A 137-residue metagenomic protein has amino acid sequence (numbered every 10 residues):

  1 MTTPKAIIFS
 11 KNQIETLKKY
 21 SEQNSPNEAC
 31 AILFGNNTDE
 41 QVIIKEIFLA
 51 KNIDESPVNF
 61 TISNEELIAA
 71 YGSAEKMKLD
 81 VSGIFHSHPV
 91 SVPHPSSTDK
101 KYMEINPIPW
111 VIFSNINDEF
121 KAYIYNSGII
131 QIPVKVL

Functional and structural regions predicted by a protein language model:
M1-V81, V90-L137: Conserved beta-strand-loop surface patch within small alpha/beta domains used for substrate/adaptor or ligand engagement
S87: Short, well-ordered beta-to-alpha junction loops that form the rim of enzyme active sites and present histidine/acidic
